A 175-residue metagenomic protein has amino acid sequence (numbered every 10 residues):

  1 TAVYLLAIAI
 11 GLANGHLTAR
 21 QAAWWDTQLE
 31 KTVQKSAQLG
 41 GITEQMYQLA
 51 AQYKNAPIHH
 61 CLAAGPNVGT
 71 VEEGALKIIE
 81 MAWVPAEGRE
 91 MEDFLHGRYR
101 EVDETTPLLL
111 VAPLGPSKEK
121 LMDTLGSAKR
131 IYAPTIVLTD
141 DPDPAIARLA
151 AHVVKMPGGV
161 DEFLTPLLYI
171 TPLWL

Functional and structural regions predicted by a protein language model:
T1-L175: A SIS-like phosphosugar-recognition module
